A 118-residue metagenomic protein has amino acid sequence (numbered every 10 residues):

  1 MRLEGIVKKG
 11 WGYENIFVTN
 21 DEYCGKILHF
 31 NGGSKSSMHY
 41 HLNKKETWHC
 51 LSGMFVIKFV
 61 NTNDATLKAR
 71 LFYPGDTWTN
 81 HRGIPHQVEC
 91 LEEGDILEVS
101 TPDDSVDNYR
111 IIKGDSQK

Functional and structural regions predicted by a protein language model:
M1-I27, K35-S37, A69-R70, K113-K118: A short, N-terminal "cap"/entry segment at the start of jelly-roll beta-barrel domains of the cupin/DSBH fold
R2-L3, V7-K8, E89-K118: Double-stranded beta-helix
Y23, S34, N43-K44, I84 (+2 more regions): A generic "binding-loop/recognition-motif" signal
L28-W48: Short, well-structured hydrophobic secondary-structure segments
S37-H39, I57-F59, T79-N80, P85-L91 (+1 more regions): Short beta-strand His + acidic residue motifs that chelate non-heme Fe in jelly-roll/DSBH and cupin folds
N43-N61: Glycine- and acidic-residue-biased ligand/ion/polar-headgroup-sensing regions
K44, N63-A65, D103-S105: Short, surface-exposed beta-strand-loop junctions and turns on beta-sheet-rich folds
N61-G83: Short acidic-glycine-tyrosine-enriched beta hairpin
